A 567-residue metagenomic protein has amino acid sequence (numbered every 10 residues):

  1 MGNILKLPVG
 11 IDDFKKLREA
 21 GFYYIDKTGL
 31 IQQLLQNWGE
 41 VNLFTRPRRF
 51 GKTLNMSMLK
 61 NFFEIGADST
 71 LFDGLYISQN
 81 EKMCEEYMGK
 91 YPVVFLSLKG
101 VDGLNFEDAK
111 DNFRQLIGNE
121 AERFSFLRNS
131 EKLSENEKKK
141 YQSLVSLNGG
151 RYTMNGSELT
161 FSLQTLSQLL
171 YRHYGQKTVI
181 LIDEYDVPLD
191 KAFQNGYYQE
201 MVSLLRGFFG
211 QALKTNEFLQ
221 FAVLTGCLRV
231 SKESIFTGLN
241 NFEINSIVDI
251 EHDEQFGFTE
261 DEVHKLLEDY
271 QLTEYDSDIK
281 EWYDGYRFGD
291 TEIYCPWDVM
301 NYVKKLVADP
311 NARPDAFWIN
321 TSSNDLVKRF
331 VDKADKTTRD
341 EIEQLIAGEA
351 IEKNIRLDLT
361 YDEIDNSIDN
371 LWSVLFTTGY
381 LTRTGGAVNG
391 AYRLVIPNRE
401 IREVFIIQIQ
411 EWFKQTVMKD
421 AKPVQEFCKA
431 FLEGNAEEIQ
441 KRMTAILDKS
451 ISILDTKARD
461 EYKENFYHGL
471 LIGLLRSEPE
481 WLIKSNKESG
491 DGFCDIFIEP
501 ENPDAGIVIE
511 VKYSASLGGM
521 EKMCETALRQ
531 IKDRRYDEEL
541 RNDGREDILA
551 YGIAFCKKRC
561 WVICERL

Functional and structural regions predicted by a protein language model:
M1-N80: Walker A/P-loop-proximal flanking segment of P-loop NTPase domains
V9-R18, D108, N112-T160, P188-F193: Conserved P-loop NTPase mechanochemical-coupling segment
G10, K15, N61-F126: P-loop NTPase motor core
A121, S162-H173, E200-Q220, Y536-E539: Substrate-engagement module of ASCE P-loop NTPases
V187, Y197-L239: Sensor-1/coupling segment of RecA-like P-loop NTPase cores
K232-L239, N245-K304, E341, I346: Amphipathic alpha-helical segments of the small helical/lid subdomains adjacent to P-loop NTPase cores
F242, Y294-R535, C560-L567: Extended alpha-helical interface modules used as scaffolds for assembling large macromolecular complexes
E539, D543-L567: Domain-level recognition of nuclease-like catalytic cores that cleave nucleotide substrates
